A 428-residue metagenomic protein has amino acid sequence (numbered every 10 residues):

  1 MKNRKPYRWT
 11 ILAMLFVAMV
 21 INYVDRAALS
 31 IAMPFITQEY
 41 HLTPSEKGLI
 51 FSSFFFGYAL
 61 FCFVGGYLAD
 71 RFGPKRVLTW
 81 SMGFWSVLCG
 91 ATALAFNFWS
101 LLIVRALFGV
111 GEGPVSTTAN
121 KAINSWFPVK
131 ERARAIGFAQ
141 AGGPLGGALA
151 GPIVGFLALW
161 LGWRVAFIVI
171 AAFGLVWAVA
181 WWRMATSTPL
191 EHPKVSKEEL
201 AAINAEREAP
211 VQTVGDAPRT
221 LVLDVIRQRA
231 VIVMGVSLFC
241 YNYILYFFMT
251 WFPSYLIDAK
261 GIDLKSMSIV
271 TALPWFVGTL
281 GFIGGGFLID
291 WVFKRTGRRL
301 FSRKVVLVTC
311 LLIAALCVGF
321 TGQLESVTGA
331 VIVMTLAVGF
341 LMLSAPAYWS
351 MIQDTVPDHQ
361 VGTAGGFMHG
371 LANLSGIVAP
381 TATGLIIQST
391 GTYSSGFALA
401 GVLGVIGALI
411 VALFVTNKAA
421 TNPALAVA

Functional and structural regions predicted by a protein language model:
A27, F55-F63, G113, G147-A148 (+4 more regions): Residue-level signature of mid-helix packing/kink "hotspots" within the transmembrane helices of 12-pass Major
L29-S30, R227-I283, A345, W349: Extracytoplasmic gate region of multi-pass secondary transporters
H41, G73, L94-S100, G111 (+4 more regions): Helix-breaking motifs and short loop linkers at transmembrane-helix boundaries and internal kinks in secondary membrane
L60-W99: Conserved MFS/SLC helix-loop-helix module at the cytosolic interface between two early adjacent transmembrane helices
V104-P144: Cytoplasmic helix-loop-helix junction between adjacent transmembrane helices in 12-TM secondary transporters
A139, G143-H192: Helix-loop-helix hairpin linking two adjacent transmembrane segments in secondary transporters
L300-Y348: C-terminal transmembrane helical hairpin of 12-TM major facilitator-type secondary transporters
Q353-T390: A late C-terminal transmembrane helix in Major Facilitator Superfamily
